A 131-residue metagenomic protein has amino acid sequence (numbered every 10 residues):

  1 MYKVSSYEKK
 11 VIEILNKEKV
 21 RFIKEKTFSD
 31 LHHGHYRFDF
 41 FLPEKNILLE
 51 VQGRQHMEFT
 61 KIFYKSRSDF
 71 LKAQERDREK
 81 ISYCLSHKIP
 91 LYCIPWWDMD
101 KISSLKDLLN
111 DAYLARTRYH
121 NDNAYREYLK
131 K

Functional and structural regions predicted by a protein language model:
M1-K131: Nucleic-acid endo/exonuclease domains
